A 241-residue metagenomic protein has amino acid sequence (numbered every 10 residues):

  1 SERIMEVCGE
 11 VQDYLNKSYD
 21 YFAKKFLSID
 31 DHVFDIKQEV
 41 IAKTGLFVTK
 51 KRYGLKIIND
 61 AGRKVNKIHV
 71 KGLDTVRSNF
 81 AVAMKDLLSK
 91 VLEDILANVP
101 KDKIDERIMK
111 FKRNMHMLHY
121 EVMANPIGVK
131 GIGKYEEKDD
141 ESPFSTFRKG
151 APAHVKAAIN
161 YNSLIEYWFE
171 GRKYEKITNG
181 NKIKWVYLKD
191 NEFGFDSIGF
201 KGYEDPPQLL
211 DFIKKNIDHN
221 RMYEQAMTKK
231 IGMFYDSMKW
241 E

Functional and structural regions predicted by a protein language model:
S1-E241: DNA-dependent DNA polymerase catalytic subunits
